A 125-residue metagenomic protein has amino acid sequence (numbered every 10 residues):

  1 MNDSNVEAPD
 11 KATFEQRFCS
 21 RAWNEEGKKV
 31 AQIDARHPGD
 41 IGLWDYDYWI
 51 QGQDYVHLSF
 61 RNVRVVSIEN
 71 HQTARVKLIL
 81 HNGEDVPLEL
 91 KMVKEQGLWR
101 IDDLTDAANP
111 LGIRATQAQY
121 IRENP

Functional and structural regions predicted by a protein language model:
M1-N5, P9: Short, aromatic-enriched amphipathic alpha-helices that serve as compact interaction elements
E15-E84: Surface-exposed, charged secondary-structure patches
R36-H37, S67-E89, E95-Q96, D103-P125: Low-complexity, intrinsically disordered terminal/linker segments enriched in charged and Gly/Pro repeats
D47, D102-D103: Acidic side chains
